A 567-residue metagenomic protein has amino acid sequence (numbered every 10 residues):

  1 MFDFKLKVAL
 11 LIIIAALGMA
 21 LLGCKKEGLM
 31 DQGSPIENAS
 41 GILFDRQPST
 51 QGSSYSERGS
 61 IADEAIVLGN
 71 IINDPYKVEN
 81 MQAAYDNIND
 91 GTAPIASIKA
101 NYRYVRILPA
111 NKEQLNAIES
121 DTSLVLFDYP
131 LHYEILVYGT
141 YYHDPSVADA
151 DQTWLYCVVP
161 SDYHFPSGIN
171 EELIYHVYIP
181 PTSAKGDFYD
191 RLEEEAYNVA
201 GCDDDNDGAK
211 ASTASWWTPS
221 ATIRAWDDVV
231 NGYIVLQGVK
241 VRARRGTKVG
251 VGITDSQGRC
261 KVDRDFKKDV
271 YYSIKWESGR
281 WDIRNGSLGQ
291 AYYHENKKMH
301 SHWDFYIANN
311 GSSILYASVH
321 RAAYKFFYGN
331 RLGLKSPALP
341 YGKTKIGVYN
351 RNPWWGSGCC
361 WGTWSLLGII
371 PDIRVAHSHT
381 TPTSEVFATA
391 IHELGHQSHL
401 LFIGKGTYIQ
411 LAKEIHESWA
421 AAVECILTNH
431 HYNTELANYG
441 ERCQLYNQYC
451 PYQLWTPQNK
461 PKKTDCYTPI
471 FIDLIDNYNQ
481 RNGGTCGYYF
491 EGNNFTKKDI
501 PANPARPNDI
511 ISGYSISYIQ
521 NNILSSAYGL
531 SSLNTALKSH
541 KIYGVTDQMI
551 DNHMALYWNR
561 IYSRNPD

Functional and structural regions predicted by a protein language model:
M19-Q47, Q51, S215: Bacterial Sec-dependent N-terminal signal peptides
A62-L68, I72-Q82, I88, P457-D567: Pan-zinc metallopeptidase signature
W217-T247: Short, ordered, surface-exposed loop/turn motifs in non-cytosolic proteins
R245-V262: Short, acidic Ser/Thr/Gly-rich low-complexity loop/linker segments typical of extracellular and cell-surface proteins
L315-V375: Auxiliary, metal-adjacent structural segments of Zn-dependent hydrolase domains
I373-A390, L411: Short pre-active-site segment immediately N-terminal to the catalytic Zn-binding motif
A388-K405, E417-A421, C425: Active-site recognition of the HExxH zinc-binding catalytic motif
I409-N459: Post-HExxH zinc-binding segment in Zn-dependent metallohydrolases
